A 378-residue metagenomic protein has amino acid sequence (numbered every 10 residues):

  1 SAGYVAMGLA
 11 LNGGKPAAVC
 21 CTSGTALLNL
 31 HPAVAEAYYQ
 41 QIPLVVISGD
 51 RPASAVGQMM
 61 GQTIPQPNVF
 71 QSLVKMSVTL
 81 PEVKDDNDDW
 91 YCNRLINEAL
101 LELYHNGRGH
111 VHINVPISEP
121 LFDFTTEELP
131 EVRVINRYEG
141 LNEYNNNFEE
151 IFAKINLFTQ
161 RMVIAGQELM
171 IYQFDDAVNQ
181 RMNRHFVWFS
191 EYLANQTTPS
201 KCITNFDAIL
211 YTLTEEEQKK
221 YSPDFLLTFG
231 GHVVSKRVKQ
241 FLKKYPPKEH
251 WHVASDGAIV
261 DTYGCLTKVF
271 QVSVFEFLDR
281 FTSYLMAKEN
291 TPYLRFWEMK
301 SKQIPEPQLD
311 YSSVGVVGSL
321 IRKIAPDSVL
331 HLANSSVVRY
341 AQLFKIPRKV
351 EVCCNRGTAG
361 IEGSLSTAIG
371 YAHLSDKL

Functional and structural regions predicted by a protein language model:
S1, T22-L27, S48-A55, Y192-Q196 (+3 more regions): Acidic, glycine-rich active-site loops and adjacent beta-strand->loop/helix elements that engage anionic groups
L9-G14, L101-G107, F148-R161, R181-M182 (+2 more regions): Glycine-rich phosphate/diphosphate-binding loops that line cofactor/substrate pockets in enzymes
N12-R51, S222-G230, D376-L378: A short, small-residue-rich loop immediately preceding and capping a beta-strand
K15, Q62-G109: Conserved thiamine diphosphate
L27-L28, V34-S77, N106-H110: Hydrophobic or amphipathic alpha-helical targeting/insertion segments
N29, A165-W251, P347-K377: Glycine-rich, anion-gripping cofactor-binding loops and their flanking helix/strand elements in enzyme active sites
L95-E98, E102-L157: Conformationally flexible catalytic loops at phosphate/diphosphate-handling active centers
F296-K377: Active-site diphosphate/adenylate-binding microenvironment
